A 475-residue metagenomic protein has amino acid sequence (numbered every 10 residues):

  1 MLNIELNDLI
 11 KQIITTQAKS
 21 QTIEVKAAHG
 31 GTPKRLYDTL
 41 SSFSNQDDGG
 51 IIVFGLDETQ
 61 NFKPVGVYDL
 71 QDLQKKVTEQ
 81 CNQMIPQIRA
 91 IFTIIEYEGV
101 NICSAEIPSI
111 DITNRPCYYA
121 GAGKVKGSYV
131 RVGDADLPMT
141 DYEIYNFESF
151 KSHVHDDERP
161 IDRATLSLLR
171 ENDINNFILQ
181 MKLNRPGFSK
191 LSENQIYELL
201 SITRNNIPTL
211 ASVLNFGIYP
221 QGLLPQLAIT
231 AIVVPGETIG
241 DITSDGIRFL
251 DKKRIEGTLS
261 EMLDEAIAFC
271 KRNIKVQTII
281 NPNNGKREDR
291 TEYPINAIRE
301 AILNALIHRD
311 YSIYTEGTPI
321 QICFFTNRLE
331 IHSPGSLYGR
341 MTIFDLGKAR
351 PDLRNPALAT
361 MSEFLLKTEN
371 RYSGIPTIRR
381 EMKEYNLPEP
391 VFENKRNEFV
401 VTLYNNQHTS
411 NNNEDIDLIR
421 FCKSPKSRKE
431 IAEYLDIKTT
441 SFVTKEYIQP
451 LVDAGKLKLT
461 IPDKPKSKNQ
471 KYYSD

Functional and structural regions predicted by a protein language model:
M1-A297, I302-Q407, K426-S427, K456-L459 (+1 more regions): Conserved N-terminal catalytic/coupling substructures associated with nucleotide/phosphate chemistry
Y293, I437-D453, K466: Short amphipathic alpha-helical interaction segments
R354, S410-E414, V443, Y447: N-terminal positioning helix adjacent to the helix-turn-helix/winged-helix DNA-binding module
N405-F421, D463-S467: Short alpha-helical segments that sit at the start of domains
I416-I419, L435, K445: A carboxyl-terminal module marker
S424-D436: Short acidic, hydrophobic short linear motifs in intrinsically disordered regions
E430-E433, K445, K458-L459: Charged, terminal alpha-helix-loop-beta segments that serve as non-catalytic nucleic-acid engagement and/or assembly
T460-D475: Short, cationic-aromatic polyanion-contact patches
